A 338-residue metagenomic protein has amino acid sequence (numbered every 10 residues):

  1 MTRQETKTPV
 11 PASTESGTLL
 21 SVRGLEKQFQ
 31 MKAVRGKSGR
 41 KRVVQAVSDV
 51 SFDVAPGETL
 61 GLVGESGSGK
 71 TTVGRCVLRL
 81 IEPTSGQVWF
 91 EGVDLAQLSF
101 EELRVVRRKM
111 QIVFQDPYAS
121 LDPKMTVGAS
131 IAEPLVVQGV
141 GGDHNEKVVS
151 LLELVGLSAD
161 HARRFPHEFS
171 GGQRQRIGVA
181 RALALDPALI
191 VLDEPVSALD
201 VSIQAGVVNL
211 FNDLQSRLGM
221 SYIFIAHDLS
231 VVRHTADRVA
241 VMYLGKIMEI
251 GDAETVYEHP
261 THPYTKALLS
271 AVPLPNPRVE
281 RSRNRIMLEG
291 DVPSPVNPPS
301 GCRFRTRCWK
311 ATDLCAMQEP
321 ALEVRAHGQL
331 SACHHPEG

Functional and structural regions predicted by a protein language model:
R3, P11-T18, M31-S38, I250-G338: Short catalytic/signature loops enriched in Gly
G36-K41, L95-Q111, V137, T255-P260 (+1 more regions): ABC ATPase NBD coupling module
G86-D94: Conserved ABC transporter NBD signature motif
V93-D94, D143-D160, L269-S270: Conserved ABC ATPase "signature" region
F165-F169, Q173: Conserved ABC ATPase signature
A184-A188: A short, proline-enriched helix->beta-strand linker immediately N-terminal to the Walker B motif in ABC-type P-loop
L189-V191, P195-L199, I203-R281: P-loop NTP-binding/switch modules centered on Walker-like glycine-rich loops
